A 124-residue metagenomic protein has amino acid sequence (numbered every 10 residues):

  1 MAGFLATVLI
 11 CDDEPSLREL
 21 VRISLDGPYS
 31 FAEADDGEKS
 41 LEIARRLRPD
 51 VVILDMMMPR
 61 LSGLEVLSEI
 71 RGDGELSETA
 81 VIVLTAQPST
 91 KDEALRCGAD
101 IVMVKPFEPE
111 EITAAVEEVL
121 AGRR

Functional and structural regions predicted by a protein language model:
P15-A32: Two-component/phosphorelay signaling modules centered on CheY-like receiver
E33-V51: Acidic, metal-coordinating helix/loop segments flanking the phosphotransfer/catalytic sites of two-component signaling
D36-K39, S62-S68: Acidic catalytic/metal-coordinating carboxylates
D55: Active-site residues of response regulator receiver
M58: Receiver (REC) domain active-site loop signature in two-component systems and cognate sites in sensor histidine kinases
E65, Q87-M103, A114: Alpha4 helix (beta4-alpha4-beta5 surface) of REC/receiver domains from two-component response regulators
I82-L84: Hydrophobic/aromatic residues positioned on beta-strands within the core alpha/beta folds
F107-E118: C-terminal output helix
